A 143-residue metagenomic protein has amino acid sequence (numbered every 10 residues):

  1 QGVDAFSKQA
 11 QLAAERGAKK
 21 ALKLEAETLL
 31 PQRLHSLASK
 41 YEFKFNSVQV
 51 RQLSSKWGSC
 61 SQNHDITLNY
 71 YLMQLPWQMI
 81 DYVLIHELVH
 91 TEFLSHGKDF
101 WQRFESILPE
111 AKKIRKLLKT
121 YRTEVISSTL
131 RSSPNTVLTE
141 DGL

Functional and structural regions predicted by a protein language model:
Q1-Y82, T91-L143: Active-site-proximal or metal-binding-adjacent scaffold patches in catalytic folds
E87: Walker B catalytic acidic pair
